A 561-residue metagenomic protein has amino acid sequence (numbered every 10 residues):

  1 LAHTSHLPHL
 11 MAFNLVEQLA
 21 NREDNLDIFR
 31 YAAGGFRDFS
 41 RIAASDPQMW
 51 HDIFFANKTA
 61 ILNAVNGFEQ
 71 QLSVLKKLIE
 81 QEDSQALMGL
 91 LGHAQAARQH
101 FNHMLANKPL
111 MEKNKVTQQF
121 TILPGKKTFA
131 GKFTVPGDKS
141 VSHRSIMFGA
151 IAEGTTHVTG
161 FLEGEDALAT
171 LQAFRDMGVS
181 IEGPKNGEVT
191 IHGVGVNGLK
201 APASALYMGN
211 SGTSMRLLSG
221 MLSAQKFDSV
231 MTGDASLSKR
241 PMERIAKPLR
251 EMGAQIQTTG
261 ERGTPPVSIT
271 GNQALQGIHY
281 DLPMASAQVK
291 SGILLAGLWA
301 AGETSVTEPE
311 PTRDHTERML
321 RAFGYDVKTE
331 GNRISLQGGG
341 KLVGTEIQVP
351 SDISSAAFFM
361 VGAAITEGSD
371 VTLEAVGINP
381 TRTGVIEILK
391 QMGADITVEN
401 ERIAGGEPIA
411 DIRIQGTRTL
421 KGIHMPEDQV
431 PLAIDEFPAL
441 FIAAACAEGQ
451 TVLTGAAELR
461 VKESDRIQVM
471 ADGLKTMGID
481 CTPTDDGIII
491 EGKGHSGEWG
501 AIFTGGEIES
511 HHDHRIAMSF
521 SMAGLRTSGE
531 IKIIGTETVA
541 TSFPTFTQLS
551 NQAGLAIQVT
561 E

Functional and structural regions predicted by a protein language model:
L1-S40: Anionic-ligand binding region
T4, M11, L90-A94, L440-F441 (+1 more regions): Short alpha-helical scaffolding segments that buttress acidic/His motifs in well-ordered protein cores
H9, L15-Q18, V65, E308 (+2 more regions): Short secondary-structure boundary segments
L15, L19-R22, K76-I79, D83 (+2 more regions): Long, hydrophobic, amphipathic alpha-helical segments used as structural scaffolds
D27-A94, M147: Interdomain hinge/lid region at the active-site interface of Rossmann-like NAD(P)-dependent oxidoreductases
N63, Q70, G89-G92, A96 (+2 more regions): Short, charged alpha-helical segments
S84-T117: SAM-dependent methyltransferases
M111-E561: Structural preference for solvent-exposed beta-strand-turn elements and adjacent flexible terminal/loop segments within
